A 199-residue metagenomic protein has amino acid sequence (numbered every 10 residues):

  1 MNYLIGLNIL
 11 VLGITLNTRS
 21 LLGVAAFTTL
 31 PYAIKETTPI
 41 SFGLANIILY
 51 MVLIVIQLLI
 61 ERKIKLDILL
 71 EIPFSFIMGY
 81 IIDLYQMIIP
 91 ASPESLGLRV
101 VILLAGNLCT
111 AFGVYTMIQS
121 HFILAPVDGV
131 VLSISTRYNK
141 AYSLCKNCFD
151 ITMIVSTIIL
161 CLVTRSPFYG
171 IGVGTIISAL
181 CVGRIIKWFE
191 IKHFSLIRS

Functional and structural regions predicted by a protein language model:
M1-S199: Extended, low-hydrophobicity, polar/charged segments
